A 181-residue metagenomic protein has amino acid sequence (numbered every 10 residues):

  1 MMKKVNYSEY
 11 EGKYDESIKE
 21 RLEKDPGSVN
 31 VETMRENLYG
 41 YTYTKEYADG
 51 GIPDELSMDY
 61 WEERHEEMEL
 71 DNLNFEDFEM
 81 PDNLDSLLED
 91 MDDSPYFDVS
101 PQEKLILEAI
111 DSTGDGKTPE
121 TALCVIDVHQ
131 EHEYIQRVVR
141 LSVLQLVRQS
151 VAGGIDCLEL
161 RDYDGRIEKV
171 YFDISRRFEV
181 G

Functional and structural regions predicted by a protein language model:
M1-M68, T113, K117-G181: N-terminal alpha-helical interaction modules that lie
E36-I110: Alpha-helical protein-protein interaction scaffolds
